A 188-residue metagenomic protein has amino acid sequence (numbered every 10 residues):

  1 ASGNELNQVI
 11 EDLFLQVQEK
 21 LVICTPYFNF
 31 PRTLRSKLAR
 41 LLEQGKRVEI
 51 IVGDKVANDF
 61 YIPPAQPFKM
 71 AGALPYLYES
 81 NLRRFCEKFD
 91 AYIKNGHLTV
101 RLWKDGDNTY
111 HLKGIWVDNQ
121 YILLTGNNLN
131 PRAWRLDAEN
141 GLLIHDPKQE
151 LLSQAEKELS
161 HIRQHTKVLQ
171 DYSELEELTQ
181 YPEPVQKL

Functional and structural regions predicted by a protein language model:
A1-L6: Active-site cores of enzymes that catalyze phosphoryl transfer or operate on phosphate-rich substrates
N7, V22-I23: A long, hydrophobic alpha-helical segment
E11-K20: Secondary-structure "cap/kink" motif recognition
K20, Y27, P31-L188: PLD/PLD-like phosphodiesterase catalytic module centered on the HKD motif
